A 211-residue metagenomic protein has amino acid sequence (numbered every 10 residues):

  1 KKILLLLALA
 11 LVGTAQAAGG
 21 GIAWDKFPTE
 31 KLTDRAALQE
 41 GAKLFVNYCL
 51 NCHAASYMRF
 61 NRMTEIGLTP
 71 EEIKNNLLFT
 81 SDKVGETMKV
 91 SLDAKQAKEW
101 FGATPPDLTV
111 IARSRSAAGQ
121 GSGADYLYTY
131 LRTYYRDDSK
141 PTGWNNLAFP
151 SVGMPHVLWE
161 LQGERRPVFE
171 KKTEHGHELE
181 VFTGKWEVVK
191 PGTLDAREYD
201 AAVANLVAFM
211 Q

Functional and structural regions predicted by a protein language model:
K1-I3: Positively charged n-region of N-terminal signal peptides that target proteins for export
L5-G13: Bacterial N-terminal signal peptides
L11, K43-V46: Processing junctions and N-termini across compartments
A18-K43, A54-R62: Electrostatic cytochrome c docking/interface patches
T29-A36, Q96, L194, E198: Conserved aromatic-histidine-acidic binding/catalytic patches
F45-S56, L206: The canonical Cys-X-X-Cys-His
E65-T193, D200-Q211: Extracytoplasmic electron-transfer domains, predominantly the class I c-type cytochrome c fold
